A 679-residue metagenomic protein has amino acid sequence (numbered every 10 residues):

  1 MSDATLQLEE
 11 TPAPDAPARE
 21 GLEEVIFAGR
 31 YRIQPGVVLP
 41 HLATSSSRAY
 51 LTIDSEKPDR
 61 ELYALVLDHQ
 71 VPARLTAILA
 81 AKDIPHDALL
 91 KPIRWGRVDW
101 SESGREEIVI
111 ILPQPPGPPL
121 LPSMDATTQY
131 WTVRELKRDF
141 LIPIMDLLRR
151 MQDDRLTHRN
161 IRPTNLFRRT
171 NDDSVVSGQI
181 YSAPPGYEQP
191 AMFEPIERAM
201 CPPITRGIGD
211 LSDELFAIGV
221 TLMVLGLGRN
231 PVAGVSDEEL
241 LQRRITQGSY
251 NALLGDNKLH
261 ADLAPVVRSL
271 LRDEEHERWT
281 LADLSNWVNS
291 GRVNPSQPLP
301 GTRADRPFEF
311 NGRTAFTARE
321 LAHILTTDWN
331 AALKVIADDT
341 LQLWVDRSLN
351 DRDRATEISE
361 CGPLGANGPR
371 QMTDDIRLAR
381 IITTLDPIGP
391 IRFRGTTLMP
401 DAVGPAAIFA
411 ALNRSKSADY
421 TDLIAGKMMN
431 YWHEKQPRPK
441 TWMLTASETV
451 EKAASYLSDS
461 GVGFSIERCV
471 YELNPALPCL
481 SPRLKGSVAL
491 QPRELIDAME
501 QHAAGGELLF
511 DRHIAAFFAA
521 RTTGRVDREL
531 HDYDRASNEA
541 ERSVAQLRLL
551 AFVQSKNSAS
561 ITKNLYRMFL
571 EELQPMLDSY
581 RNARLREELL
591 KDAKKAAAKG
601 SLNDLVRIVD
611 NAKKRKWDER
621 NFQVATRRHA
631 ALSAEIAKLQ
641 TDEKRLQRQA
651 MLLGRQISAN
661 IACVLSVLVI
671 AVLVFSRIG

Functional and structural regions predicted by a protein language model:
R19-K91: ATP-binding glycine-rich loop module of kinase domains
K91-R134: Conserved structural core of kinase catalytic domains
W131-M145, R149: Conserved short alpha-helix within the protein kinase catalytic core
F140, L148-T170, S177: Catalytic-loop of the protein kinase fold
M223-K258: Conserved C-lobe activation region of Hanks-type protein kinase-like domains
K258-D273: Conserved C-terminal C-lobe helix
L271-L284: A conserved short helix/loop substructure at the end of the activation segment of eukaryotic-like protein kinase domains
